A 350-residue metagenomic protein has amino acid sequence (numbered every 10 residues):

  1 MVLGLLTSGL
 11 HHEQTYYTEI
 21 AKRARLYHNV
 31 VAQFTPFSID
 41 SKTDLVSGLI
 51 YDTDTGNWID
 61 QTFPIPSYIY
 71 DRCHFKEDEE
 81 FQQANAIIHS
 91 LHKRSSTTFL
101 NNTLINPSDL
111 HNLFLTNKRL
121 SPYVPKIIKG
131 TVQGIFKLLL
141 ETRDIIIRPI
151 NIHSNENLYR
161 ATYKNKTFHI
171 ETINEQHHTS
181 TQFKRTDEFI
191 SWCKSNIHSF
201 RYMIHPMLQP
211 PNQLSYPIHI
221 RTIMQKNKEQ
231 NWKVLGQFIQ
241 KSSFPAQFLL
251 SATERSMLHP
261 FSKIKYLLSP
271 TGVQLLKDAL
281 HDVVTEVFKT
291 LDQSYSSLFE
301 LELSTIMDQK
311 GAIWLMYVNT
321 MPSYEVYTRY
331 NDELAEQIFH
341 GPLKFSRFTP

Functional and structural regions predicted by a protein language model:
M1-L3: Extreme N-terminal starter segment of soluble prokaryotic enzymes
T7-G9, C73-H74, T103-L104, N151 (+5 more regions): Short, flexible loop/turn elements at secondary-structure junctions
Q14-E19, A32-G130: Conserved N-proximal alpha/beta basic substrate-recognition cap immediately N-terminal to, or forming the N-lobe
E19-N29: A short, Lys/Arg-enriched amphipathic alpha-helix followed by its capping loop at the start of a domain
Q33-T35, I204-M207, H219-I220, Q293-K310: A short glycine-rich, hydrophobically flanked beta-strand micro-motif that places a catalytic Asp/Glu for divalent metal
P125-G134, Q182-R185: Short acidic-hydrophobic, aromatic-tinged amphipathic segments that line or gate anion-handling sites
L139-D144, I150-R255: Phosphate-binding site of ATP-dependent enzymes
M257-E300, M307-P350: C-terminal active-site "lid" helix and adjoining low-complexity regulatory extension at the edge of ATP-using catalytic
